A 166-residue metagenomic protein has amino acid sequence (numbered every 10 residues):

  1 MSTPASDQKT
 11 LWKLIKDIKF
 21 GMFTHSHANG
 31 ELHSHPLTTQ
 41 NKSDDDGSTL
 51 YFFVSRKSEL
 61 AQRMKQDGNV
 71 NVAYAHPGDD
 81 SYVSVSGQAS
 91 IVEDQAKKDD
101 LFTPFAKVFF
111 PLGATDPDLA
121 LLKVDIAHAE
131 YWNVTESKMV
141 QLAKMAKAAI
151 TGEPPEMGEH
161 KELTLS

Functional and structural regions predicted by a protein language model:
M1-F20, G158: N-terminal leader/targeting segments and the immediate start of mature chains
K13-G30, V70-Y74: A short, Trp-centered hydrophobic/proline-enriched beta-strand micro-motif
G30-T39: A positional/architectural concept
Q40-D44: Short beta-strand micro-motifs enriched in acidic
D46-Y51: Short active-site oxyanion
V54: Ligand/cofactor pocket segment of small-molecule handling proteins
E59-I126: Short, structured beta-strand-loop surface elements
P117-S166: C-terminal edge-of-domain segments
